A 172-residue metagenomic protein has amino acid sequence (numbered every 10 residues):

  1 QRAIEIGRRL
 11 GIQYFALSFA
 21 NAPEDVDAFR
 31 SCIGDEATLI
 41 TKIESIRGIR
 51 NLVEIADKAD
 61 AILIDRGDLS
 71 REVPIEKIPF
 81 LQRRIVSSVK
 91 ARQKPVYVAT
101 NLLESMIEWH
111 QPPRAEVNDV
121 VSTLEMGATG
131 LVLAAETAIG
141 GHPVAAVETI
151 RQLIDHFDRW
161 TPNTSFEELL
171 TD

Functional and structural regions predicted by a protein language model:
Q1-D172: Non-catalytic helical/linker scaffolds that mediate oligomerization, partner binding, and domain coupling around large
